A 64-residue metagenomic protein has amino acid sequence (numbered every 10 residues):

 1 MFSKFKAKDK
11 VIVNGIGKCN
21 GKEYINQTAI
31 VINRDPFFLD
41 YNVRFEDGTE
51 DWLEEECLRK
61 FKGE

Functional and structural regions predicted by a protein language model:
F2-E64: Basic/aromatic-rich interaction segments and small domains that mediate binding to polyanionic partners
